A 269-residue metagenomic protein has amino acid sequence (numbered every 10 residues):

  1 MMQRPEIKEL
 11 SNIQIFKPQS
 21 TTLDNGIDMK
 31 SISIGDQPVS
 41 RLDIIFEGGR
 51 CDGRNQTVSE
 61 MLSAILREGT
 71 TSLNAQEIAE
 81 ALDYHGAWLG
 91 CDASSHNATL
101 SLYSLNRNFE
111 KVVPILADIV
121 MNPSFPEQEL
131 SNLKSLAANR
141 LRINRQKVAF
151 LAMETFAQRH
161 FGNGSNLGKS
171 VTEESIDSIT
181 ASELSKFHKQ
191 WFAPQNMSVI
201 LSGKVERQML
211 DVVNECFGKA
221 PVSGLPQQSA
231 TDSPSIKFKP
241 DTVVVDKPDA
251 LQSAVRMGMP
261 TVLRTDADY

Functional and structural regions predicted by a protein language model:
M1, N144-P194, N214-C216: Scaffold signal of the M16-like zinc-metallopeptidase fold and its non-catalytic homologs
M1-Q14, Q19, N163, L167-S170 (+2 more regions): An aromatic/glycine/proline-enriched structural segment found at the starts of mature extracellular/organellar domains
M29-S33, A87-C91, S185-H188, T242-D246: Short beta-strand/turn micro-motifs at beta-sheet edges
K30-I32, Q37-A64, N74-M121, F150-E174 (+2 more regions): M16 family metallopeptidases and their MPP-like homologs
A64-G69, A81, H85, I119-P123 (+5 more regions): Structured segments of extracytoplasmic/periplasmic soluble domains in secreted or envelope-associated proteins
E80, P123-R142, P226-S235: Acidic/histidine-enriched alpha-helical segments
